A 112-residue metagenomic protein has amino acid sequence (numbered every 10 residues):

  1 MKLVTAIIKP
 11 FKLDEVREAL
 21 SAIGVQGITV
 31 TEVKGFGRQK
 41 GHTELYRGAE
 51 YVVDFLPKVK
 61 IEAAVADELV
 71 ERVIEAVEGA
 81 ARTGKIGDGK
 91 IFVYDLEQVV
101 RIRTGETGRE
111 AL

Functional and structural regions predicted by a protein language model:
M1-L112: Positively charged, small/polar-rich N-terminal and surface patches that mediate targeting and assembly and bind
